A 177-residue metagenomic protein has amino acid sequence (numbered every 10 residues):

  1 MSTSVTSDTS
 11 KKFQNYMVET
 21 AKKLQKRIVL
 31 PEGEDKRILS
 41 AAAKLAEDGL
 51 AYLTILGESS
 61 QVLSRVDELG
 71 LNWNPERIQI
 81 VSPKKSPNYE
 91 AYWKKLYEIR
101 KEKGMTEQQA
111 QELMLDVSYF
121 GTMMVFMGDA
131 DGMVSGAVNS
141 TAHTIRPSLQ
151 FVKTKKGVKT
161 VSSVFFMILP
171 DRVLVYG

Functional and structural regions predicted by a protein language model:
S2-G177: Anion-binding alpha/beta catalytic cores of soluble intermediary-metabolism enzymes, centered on
